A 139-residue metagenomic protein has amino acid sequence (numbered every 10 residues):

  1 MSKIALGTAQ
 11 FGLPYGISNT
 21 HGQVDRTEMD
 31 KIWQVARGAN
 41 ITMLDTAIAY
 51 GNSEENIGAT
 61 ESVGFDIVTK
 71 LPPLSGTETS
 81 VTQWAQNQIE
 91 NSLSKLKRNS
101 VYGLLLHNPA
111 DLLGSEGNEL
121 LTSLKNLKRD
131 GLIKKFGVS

Functional and structural regions predicted by a protein language model:
M1-D66, R129: N-terminal binding-site loop/beta-alpha segment at the start of enzyme catalytic domains that lines or forms
K3-A5, T42-M43, G64-K70, S100-L105 (+1 more regions): Structural preference for beta-strand elements that scaffold enzyme active sites
A9-F11, A47-A49, K70-L74, L106-P109 (+1 more regions): Active-site beta-loop-alpha junctions enriched in small/polar residues
P14-T27, L71-Q86, H107-S115: Active-site mouth loops of central-metabolism enzymes
E61, L71, L124-L127: Hydrophobic positions in alpha-helices of CheY-like receiver
S80-S139: Glycine/proline-rich, positively charged, aromatic-decorated active-site loop/lid region on the catalytic face
